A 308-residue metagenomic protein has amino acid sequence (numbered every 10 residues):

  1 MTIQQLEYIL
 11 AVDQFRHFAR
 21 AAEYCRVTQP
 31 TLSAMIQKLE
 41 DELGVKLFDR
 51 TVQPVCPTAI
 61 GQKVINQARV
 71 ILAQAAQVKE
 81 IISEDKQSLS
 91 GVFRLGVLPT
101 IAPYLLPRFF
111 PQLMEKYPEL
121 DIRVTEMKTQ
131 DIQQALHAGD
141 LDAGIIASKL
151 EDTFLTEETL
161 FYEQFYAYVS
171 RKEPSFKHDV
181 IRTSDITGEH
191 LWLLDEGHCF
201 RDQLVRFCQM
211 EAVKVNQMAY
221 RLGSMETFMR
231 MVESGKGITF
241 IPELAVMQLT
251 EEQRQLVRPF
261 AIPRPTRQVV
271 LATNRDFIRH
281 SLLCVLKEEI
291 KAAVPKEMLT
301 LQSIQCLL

Functional and structural regions predicted by a protein language model:
L10-T28, V52: Short helix-boundary/capping micro-motifs
E40-A59, K79: A short LG(V/I)-centered, amphipathic sequence patch enriched for acidic residue(s) preceding the LG motif
S90-T153, K214, R221-L222: Central regulatory/effector-binding core of bacterial HTH transcription factors
L105, L256-L299: A late-sequence structural motif
K128-L141, I146-A147, C199-V257: Hydrophobic hinge/microswitch elements
D152-T159, E163-Q164, H178, E226-D276: Beta-alpha-beta core module
F154-L191: Flexible hinge/capping segments at coil-to-helix
F176, H190-E211, R279-K287, V294-I304: Secondary-structure junction motif
